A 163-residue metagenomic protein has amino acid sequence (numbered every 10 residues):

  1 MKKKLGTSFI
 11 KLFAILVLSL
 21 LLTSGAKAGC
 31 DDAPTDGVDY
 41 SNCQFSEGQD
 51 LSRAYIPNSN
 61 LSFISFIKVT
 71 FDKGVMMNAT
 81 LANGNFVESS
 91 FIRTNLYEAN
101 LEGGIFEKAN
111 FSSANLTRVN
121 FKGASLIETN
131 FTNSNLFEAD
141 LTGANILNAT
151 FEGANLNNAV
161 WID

Functional and structural regions predicted by a protein language model:
K2-A14: Bacterial N-terminal signal peptides that target proteins for export
K2-L5, L21, V87, E102: A general, composition-driven signal for non-globular sequence regions
K11-T23: Bacterial N-terminal signal peptides
K27-D163: Tandem repeat scaffolds
